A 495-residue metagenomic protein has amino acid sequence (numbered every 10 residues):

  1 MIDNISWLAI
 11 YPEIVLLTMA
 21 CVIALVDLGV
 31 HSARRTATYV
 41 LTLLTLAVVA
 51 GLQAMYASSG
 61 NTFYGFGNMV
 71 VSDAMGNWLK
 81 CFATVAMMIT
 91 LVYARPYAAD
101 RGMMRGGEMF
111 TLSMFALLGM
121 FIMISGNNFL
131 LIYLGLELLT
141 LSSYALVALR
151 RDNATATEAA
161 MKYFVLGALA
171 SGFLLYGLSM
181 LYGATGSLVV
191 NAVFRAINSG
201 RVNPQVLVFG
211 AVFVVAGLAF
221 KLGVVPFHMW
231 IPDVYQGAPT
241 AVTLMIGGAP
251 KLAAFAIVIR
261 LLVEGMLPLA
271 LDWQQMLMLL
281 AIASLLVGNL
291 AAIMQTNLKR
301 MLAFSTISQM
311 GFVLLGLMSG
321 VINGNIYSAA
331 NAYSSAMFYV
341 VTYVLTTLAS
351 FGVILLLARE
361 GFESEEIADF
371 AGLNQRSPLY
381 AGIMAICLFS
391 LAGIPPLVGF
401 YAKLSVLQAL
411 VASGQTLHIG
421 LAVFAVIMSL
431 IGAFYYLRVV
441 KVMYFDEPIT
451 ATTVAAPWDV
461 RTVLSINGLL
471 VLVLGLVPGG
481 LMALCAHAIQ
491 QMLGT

Functional and structural regions predicted by a protein language model:
M1-T495: Alpha-helical transmembrane segments of multi-pass membrane proteins predominantly involved in bioenergetics
